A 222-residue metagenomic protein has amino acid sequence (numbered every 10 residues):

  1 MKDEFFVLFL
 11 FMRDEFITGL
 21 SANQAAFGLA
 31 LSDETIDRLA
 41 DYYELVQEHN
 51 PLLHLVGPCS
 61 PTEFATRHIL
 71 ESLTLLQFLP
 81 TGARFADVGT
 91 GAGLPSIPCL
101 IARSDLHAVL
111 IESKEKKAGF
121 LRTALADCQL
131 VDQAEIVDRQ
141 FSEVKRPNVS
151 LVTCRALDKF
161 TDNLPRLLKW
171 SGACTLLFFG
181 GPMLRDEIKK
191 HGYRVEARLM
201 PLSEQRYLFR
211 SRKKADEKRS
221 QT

Functional and structural regions predicted by a protein language model:
M1-F9: N-terminal amphipathic/hydrophobic targeting modules at extreme N-termini, encompassing cleavable Sec/SRP-type signal
M12-T81, K117, T123-C128: Class I SAM-dependent transferase core
L73, I97, P165: Active-site phosphate/pyrophosphate- and oxyanion-stabilizing loops and adjacent acidic/basic residues in soluble
F78-A83, D105-A108: Short helix-capping/linker segments at secondary-structure and domain boundaries
G82-G91: Conserved class I S-adenosyl-L-methionine
A92-S104: Conserved SAM-binding loop of SAM-dependent methyltransferases across substrates and taxa, primarily the Class I
L106-V109, S113-T222: S-adenosylmethionine
